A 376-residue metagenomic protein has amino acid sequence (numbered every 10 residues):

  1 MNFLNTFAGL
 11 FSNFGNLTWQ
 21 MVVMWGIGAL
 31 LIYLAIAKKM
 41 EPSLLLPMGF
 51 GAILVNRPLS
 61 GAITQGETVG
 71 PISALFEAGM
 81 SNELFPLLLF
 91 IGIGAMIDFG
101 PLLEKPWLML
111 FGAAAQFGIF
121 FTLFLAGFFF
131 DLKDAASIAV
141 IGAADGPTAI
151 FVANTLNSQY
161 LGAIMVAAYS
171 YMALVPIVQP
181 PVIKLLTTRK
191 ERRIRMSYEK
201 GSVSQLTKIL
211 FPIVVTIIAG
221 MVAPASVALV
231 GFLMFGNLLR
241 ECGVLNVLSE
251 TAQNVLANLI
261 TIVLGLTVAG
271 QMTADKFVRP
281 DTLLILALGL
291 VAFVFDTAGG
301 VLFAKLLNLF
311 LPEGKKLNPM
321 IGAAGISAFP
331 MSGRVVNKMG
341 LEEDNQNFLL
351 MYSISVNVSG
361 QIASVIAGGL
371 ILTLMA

Functional and structural regions predicted by a protein language model:
M1-G70: N-terminal alpha-helical transmembrane segments of multi-pass membrane transport and channel/translocase proteins
M1-N16, V22, P181-L210, V244-E250 (+1 more regions): Intrinsically disordered, low-complexity non-transmembrane regions of multi-pass membrane transporters
S12-M24, A74-L89, D134-G142, P224-M234 (+2 more regions): Structural signature of hydrophobic alpha-helical transmembrane segments
E77-N82, I91-M96, F111-F117, F121 (+3 more regions): Alpha-helical membrane segments and immediately flanking helix-loop junctions that form or couple to the substrate/ion
L102-T122, A274-V301, S353-N357: Entry/N-cap segments of selected transmembrane alpha helices and their immediately preceding amphipathic helices
Q159-I177, L286-D296, I321-A324: Alpha-helical transmembrane segments
S170-V244: Membrane-embedded hairpin module used as a gating/binding unit in multi-pass transport and secretion proteins
V215-A304: Transmembrane helical segments that form the transport core of multi-pass membrane transport proteins
